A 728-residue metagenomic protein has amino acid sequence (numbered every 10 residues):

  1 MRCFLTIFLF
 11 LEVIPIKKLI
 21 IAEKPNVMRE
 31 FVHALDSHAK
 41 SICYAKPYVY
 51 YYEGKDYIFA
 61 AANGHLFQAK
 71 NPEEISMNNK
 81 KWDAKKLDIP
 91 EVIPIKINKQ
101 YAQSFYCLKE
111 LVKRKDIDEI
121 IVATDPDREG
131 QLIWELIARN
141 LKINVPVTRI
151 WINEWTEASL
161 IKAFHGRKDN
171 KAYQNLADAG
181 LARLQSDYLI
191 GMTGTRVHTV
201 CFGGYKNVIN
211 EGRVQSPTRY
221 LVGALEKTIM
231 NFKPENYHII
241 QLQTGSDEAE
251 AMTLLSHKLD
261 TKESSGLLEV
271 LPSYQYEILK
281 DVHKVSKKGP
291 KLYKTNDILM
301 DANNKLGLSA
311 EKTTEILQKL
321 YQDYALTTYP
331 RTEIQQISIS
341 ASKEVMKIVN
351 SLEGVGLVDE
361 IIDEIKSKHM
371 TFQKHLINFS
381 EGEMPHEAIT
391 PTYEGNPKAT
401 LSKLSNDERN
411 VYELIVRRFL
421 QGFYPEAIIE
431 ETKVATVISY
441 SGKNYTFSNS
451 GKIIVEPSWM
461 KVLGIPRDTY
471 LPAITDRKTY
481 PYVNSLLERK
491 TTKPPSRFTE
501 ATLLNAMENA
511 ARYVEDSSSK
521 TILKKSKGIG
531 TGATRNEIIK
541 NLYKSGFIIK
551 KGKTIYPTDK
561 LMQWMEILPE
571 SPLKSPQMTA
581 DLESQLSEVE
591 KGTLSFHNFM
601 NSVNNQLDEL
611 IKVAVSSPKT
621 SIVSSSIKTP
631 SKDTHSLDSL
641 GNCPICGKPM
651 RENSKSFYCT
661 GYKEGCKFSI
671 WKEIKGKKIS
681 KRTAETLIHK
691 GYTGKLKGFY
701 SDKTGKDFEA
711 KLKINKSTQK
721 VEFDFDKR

Functional and structural regions predicted by a protein language model:
F4-M192, P494: Intrinsically disordered, low-complexity regulatory segments
I16-K17, A123-P126, Y205-V208, V282-P290 (+3 more regions): Conserved short loop/turn motifs at secondary-structure junctions
K17-L19, Y48, Y101, V112 (+4 more regions): Basic, low-complexity terminal or inter-domain segments flanking catalytic cores
K40-P47, K171-N175, R196-V200, K227-F232 (+3 more regions): Active-site phosphate-binding and catalytic loops of NTP-dependent enzymes
K115, S159-T244, V282-S286: C-terminal or mid-to-C-terminal helical accessory/interaction module adjacent to the motor/catalytic core
L259-Y293: Metal- or metallocofactor-binding catalytic centers and their adjacent structured scaffolds across diverse enzyme
Y324-A325, G546: Glycine-centered, phosphate/nucleic-acid-interacting loop/turn motifs that mediate DNA/RNA or nucleotide
